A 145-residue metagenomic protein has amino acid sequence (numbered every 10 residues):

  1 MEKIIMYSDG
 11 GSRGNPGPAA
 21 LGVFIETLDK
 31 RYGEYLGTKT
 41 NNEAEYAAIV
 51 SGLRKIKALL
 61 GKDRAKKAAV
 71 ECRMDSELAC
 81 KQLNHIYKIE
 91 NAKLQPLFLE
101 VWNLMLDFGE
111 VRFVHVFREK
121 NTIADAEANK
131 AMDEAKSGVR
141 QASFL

Functional and structural regions predicted by a protein language model:
M1-E43, A47, R54-I56: RNase H-like nuclease fold core
G11-N15, V50-G138: RNase H catalytic domain
S137-L145: Extended, charge-rich low-complexity interaction segments
